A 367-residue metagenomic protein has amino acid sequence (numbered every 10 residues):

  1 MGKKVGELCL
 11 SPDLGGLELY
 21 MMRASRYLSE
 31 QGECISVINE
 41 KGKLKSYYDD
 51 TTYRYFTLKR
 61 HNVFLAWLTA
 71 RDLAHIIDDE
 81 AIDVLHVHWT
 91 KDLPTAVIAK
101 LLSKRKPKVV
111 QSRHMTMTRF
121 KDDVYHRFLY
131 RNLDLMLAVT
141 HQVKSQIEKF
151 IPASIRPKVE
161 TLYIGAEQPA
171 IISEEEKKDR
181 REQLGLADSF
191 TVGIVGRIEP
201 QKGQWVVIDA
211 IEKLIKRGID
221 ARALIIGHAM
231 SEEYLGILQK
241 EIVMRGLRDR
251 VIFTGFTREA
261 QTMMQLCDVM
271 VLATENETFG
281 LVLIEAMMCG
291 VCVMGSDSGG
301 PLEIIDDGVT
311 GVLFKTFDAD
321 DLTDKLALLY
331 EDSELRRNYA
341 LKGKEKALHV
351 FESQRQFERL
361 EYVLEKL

Functional and structural regions predicted by a protein language model:
E7-L68, P157-K158: N-terminal strand-loop element at the rim of the active site of nucleotide-sugar-dependent glycosyltransferases
G15-R23, F190, I194-K216, G236 (+3 more regions): A conserved mid-protein helix/loop that constitutes part of the nucleotide-sugar donor-binding site
G32-E33, A187-S189, Q204, I208-I252: A conserved nucleotide-sugar
V37-I38, C292-G295: Short hydrophobic beta-strand element within catalytic cores of glycosyltransferases and related nucleotide-activated
P107-A138: A conserved, positively charged/aromatic
I171-L186, L238-K240, R359: A short helix/loop element that forms part of the nucleotide-sugar donor recognition site in Leloir-type
F256, E275: Aromatic "clamp/platform" in nucleotide-sugar-dependent glycosyltransferases that forms part of the donor/acceptor
D306-G308, V312-A319, L328-E334: Conserved acidic donor-binding segment of nucleotide-sugar-dependent glycosyltransferases
